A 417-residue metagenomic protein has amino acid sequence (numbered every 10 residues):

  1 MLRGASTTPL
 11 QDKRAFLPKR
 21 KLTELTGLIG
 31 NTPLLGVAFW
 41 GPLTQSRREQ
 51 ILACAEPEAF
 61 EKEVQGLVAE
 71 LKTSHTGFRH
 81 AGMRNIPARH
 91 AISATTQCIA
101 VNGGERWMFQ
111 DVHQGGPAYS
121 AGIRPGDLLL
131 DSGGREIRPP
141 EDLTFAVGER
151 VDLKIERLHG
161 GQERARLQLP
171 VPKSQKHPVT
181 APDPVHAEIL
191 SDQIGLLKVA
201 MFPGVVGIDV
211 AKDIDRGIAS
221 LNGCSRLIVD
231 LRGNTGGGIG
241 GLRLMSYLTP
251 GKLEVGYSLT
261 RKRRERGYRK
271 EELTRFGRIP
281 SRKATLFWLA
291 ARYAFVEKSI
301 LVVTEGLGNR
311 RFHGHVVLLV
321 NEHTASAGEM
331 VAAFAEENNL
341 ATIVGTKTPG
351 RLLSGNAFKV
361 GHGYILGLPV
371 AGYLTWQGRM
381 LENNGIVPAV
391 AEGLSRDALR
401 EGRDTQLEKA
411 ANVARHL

Functional and structural regions predicted by a protein language model:
S6, G148-R150, K154-G361, L399 (+1 more regions): Cleft-lining beta-strand/loop regions that shape enzyme active-site pockets
T8-A15, G30-L35, R47-E56, Q114-P117 (+4 more regions): Second-shell loop/turn segments in exported
K19-I29, G41-T44, R48, P57 (+10 more regions): Extracytoplasmic/secreted envelope proteins and their assembly/folding machinery, especially bacterial periplasmic
L25, A118-P140, I228-D230, A335 (+3 more regions): Conserved PDZ fold ligand-binding element
P33-E105, R150, L158-P184, L417: Extended, small/polar residue-biased N-terminal targeting/export presequences and adjacent propeptide/linker tracts
N85-P139, L196, V210: PDZ/PDZ-like domain segments forming the peptide/carboxylate-binding groove, activating on the N-terminal beta-strands
N356-L394: C-terminal regions of proteins
P388-L417: Low-complexity, Gly/Ser/Thr/Pro-rich intrinsically disordered linker/tail segments
